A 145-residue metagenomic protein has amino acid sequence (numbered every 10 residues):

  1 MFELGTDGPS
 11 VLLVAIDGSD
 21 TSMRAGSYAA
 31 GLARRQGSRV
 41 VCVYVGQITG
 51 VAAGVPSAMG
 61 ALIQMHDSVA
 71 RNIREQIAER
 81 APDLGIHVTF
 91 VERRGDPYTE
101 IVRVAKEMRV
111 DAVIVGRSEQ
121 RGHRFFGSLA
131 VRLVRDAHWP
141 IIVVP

Functional and structural regions predicted by a protein language model:
M1-D7, E79-V113, Q120: Structural beta-alpha unit
F2-P56, P82, D136: Small/aliphatic-rich secondary-structure junction motif
V41-V43, T89-R93, I142: General small-molecule cofactor/ligand-binding pocket signal
Y44-G46, G116-S118, P145: Short secondary-structure boundary segments
S57-A61, E107-R109, V131-R132: Short, hinge-like loop/turn segments at secondary-structure boundaries
M59-N72: A short acidic, glycine-rich active-site loop that binds or catalyzes chemistry on phosphate/adenosine moieties
A112-D136: Glycine-rich, Arg-bearing micro-motifs that act as flexible, cationic patches
W139-P145: Short, flexible loop segments at boundaries between secondary-structure elements
